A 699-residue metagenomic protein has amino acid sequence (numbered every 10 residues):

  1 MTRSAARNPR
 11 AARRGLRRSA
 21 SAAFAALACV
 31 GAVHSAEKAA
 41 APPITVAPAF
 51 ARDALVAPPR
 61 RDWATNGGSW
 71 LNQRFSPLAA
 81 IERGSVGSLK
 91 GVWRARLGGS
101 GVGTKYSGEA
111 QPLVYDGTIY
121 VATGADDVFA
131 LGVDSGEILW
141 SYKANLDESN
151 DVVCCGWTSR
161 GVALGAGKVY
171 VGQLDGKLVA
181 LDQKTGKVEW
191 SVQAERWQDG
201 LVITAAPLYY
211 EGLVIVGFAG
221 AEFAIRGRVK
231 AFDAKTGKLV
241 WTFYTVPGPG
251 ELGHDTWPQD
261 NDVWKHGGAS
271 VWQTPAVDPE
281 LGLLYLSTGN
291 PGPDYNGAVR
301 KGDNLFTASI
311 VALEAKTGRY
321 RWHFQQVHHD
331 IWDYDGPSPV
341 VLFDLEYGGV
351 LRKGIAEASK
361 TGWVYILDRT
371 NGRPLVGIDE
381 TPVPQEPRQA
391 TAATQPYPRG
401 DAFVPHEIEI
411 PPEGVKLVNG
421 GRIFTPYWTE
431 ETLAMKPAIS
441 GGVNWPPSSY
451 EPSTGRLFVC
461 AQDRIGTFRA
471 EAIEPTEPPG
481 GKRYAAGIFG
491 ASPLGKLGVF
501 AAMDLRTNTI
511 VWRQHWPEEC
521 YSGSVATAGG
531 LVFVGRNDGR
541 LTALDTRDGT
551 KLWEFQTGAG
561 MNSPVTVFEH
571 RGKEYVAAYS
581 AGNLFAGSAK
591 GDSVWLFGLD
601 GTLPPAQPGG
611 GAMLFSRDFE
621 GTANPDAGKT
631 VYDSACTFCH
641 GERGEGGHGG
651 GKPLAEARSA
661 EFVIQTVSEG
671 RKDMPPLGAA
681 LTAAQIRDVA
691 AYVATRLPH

Functional and structural regions predicted by a protein language model:
K38-V92, T245-L252, I410-W428, F489-G490 (+1 more regions): Blade/loop signatures of beta-propeller domains
P48-R52, G609-V631, G647: Electrostatic cytochrome c docking/interface patches
W63-G67, K105-D127, V152-K177, V202-R226 (+8 more regions): Repeat-blade elements of multi-bladed beta-propeller folds
A95-Q111, S141-A163, S191-A206, F223 (+10 more regions): Extracytoplasmic beta-rich repeat domains
G172, V667, A679-H699: C-terminal capping alpha-helices of c-type cytochrome domains
G227-K238, D303-T317, T370-N371, L497-D504 (+1 more regions): Beta-propeller blade signature
T566-A612: Blade-level signature of beta-propeller repeat domains, shared across WD40, Kelch, NHL, RCC1 and BNR/Asp-box propellers
K629, F638-A680: Gly/Gly-Pro-rich "capping" loops immediately C-terminal to redox-active cysteine motifs in periplasmic/lumenal
